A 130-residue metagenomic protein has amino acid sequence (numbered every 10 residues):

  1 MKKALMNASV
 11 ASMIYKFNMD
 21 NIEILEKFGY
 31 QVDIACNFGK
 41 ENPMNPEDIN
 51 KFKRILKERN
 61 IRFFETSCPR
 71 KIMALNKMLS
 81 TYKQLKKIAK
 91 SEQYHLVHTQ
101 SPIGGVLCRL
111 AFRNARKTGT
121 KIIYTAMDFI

Functional and structural regions predicted by a protein language model:
K3, H95-L96: Structural motif
K3-L5, A115-I130: Active-site proximal beta-strand in glycosyltransferases
N7-N76: N-terminal strand-loop element at the rim of the active site of nucleotide-sugar-dependent glycosyltransferases
D20, K51, S80-K87, L107: Alpha-helical elements of Rossmann-like donor-binding domains used by nucleotide-donor carbohydrate transfer enzymes
I88-H95: Glycine-rich phosphate-binding loop signature in dinucleotide/nucleotide-binding domains
T99-G104: Short His-centered aromatic/hydrophobic patch
R109-R113: Short glycine-enriched nucleophile-adjacent loop and the immediately C-terminal alpha-helix near the catalytic center
